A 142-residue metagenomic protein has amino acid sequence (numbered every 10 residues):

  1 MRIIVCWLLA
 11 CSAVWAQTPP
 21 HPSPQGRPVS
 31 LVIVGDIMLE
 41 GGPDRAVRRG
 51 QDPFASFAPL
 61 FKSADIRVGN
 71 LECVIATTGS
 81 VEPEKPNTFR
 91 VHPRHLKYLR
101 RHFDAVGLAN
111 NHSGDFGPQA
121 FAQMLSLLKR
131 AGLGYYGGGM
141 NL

Functional and structural regions predicted by a protein language model:
I3-A13: Bacterial N-terminal signal peptides
W15-L142: Acidic, metal/ion-coordinating pockets
